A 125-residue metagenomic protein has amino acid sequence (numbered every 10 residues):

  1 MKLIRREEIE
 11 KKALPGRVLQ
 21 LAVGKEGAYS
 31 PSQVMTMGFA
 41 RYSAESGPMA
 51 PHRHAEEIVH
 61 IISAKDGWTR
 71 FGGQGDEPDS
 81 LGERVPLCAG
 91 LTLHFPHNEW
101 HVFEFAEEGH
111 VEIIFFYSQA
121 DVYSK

Functional and structural regions predicted by a protein language model:
M1-V34, F39-R41, K125: A short, N-terminal "cap"/entry segment at the start of jelly-roll beta-barrel domains of the cupin/DSBH fold
Q20, W68-F71, I113: Short hydrophobic/aromatic-rich beta-strand segments that constitute the beta-sheet cores of beta-sandwich/beta-barrel
L21, M37-R41, I58, R84-P86 (+2 more regions): Conserved hydrophobic/aromatic beta-strand scaffold that supports enzyme active sites
A28-M35, A44-H60, S80-L81, L87: A short beta-loop-beta micro-motif enriched in histidine and acidic residues
Y42-G47, A64-W68, Q119-Y123: Short, charged/polar surface micro-motifs in flexible loops or helix N-caps
R53, S63, F71-G73, H97 (+2 more regions): Residue-level recognition of conserved beta-strand positions in structured domain cores
I58-A89, E99: A short beta-strand-loop-beta hairpin characteristic of the jelly-roll/cupin
R84, C88-L91, H97-Y123: Ligand-binding loop in jelly-roll beta-barrel domains
